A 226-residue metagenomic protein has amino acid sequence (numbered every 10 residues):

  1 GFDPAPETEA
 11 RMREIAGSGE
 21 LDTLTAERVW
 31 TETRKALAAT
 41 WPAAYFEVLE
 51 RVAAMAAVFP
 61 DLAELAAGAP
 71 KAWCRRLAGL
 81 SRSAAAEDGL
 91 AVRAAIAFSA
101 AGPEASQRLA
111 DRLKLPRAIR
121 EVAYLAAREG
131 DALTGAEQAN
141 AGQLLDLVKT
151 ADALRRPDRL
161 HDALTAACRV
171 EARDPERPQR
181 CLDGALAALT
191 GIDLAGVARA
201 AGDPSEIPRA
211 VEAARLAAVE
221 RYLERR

Functional and structural regions predicted by a protein language model:
G1-D3, E20-T23, A36, A54-D61 (+3 more regions): Residue-level preference for alpha-helix termini and adjacent loops
G1-E20, E27-T33, V211, R215 (+2 more regions): Non-catalytic interface/linker regions that flank or bridge core catalytic/transmembrane domains
F2, R11, E27, A105 (+5 more regions): Homeobox/homeodomain signature
E9-P175: Conserved, hydrophobic alpha-helical core segments of structured domains
A153-R226: Charged substrate- and nucleic-acid-binding regions of tRNA-handling and nucleotidyl-transfer enzymes, centered on
